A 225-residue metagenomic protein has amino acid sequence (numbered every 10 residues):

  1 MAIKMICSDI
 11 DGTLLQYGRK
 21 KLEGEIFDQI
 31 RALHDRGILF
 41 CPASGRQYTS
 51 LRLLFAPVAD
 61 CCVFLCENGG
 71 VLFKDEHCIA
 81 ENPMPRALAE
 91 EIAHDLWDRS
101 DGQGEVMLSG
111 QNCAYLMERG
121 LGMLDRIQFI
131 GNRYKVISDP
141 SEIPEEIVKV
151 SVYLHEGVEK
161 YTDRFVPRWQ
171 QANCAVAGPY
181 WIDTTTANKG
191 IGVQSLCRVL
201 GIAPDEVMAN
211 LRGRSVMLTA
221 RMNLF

Functional and structural regions predicted by a protein language model:
M1-S8, E25, R31: Non-catalytic pre-domain segments flanking phosphatase-related domains
K4-R19: Asp-based phosphoryl-transfer active-site loop
M5, V63, M208: Hydrophobic "anchor" residues on beta-strands that sit immediately upstream of conserved functional sites
Y17-K20, C41-P42, Q128-F129, T186: Short, flexible loop segments at the rims of nucleotide/cofactor-binding pockets, characterized by
G24-M123: Active-site phosphate-binding/coordination module
C61-E67, N82, I127-Q128, C174-V176 (+1 more regions): Short hydrophobic/aromatic-enriched beta-strand-loop microsegments
D95, G102-V216: Conserved acidic, metal-coordinating active-site core of Asp-based, Mg2+-dependent phosphoryl-transfer enzymes
S215-F225: Conserved ATP-binding TGD loop and adjacent catalytic N/P-domain core of P-type ATPases
